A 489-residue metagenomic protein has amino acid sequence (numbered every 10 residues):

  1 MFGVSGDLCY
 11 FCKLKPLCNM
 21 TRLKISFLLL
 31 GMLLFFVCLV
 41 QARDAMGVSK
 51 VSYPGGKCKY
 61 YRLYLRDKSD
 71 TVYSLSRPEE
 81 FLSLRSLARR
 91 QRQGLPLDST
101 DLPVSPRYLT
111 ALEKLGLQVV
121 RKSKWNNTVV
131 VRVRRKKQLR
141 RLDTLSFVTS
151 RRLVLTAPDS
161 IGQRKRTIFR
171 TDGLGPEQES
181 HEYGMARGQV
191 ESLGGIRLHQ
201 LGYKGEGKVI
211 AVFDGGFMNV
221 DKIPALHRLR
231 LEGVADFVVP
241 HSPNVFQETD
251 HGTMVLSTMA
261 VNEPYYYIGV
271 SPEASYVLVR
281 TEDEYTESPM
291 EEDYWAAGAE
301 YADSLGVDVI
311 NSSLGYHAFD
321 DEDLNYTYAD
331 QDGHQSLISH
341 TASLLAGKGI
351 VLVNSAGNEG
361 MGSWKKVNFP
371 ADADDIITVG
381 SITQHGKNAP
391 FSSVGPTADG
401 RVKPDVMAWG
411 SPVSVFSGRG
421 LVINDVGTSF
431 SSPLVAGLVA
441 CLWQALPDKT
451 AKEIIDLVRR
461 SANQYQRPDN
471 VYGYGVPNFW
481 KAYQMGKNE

Functional and structural regions predicted by a protein language model:
S5-Y10, K15-K50: Bacterial Sec-dependent N-terminal signal peptides
A42-Q118, K136-R140, S146-I161: Primarily auto-inhibitory N-terminal propeptides
G56, A186, I196-A235, H241-E291 (+7 more regions): Subtilisin-like serine protease catalytic core
L63-D67, V133-R134, V154, V212-G216 (+10 more regions): Active-site-proximal beta-strand/loop segments in catalytic clefts of secreted hydrolases
P106-V190, I196-H199: Autoinhibitory propeptides
H199, N262-Y265, L278-D372, G400-R401 (+3 more regions): Substrate-binding/access-modulating region of protease and related hydrolase catalytic domains
D221-V234, S381-F430, Q466: Catalytic-core environment of secreted peptidases
L256-M259, V279-D283, K366, V406 (+3 more regions): Hydrolase catalytic cores
